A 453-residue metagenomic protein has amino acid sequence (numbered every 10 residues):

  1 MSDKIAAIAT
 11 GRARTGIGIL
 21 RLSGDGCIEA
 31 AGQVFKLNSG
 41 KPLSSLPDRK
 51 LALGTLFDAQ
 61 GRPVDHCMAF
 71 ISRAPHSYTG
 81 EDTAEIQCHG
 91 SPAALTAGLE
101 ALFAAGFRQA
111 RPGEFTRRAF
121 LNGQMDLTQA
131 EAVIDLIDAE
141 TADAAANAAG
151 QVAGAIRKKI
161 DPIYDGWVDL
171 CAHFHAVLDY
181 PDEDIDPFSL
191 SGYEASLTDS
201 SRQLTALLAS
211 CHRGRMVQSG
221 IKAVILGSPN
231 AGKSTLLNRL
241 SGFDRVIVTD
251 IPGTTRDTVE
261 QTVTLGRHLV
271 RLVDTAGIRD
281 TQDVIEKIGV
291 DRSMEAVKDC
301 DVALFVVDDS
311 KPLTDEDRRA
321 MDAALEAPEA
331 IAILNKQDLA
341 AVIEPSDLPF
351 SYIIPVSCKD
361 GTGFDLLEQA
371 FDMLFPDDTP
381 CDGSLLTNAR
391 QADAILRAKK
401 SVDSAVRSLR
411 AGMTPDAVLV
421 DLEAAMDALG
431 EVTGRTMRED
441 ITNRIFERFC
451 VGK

Functional and structural regions predicted by a protein language model:
M1-A146, G150, G154, I331: A glycine-rich (often HGG/GG-containing) alpha/beta subdomain
D3-I8, R12, A142-T264, T281-D283 (+1 more regions): C-terminal-of-GTPase-core extension/linker across diverse P-loop GTPases
R12, R62, H76, D126 (+5 more regions): Conserved catalytic network of the ASCE P-loop NTPase/AAA+ motor domain
L53-V64, A69-R73, G253-T281, D299: Switch I (G2) and immediately adjacent beta-strands of P-loop GTPase domains
L272, V306, I333: Generic enzyme active-site microenvironment
I278, E286-V290, R318: Short alpha-helix of the ABC ATPase nucleotide-binding domain corresponding to the H-loop/switch region
E286-S310: Inter-motif core of Ras-like GTPase G domains
